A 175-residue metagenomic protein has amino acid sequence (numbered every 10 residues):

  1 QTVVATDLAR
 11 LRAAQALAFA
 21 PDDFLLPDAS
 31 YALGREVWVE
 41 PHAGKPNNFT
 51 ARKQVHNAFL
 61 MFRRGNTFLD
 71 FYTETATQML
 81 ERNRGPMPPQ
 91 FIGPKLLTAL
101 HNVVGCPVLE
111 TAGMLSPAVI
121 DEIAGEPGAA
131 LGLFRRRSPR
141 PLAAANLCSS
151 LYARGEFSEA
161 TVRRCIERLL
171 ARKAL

Functional and structural regions predicted by a protein language model:
T2-L175: Glycosyltransferase-associated regions of secretory-pathway enzymes, highlighting luminal stem/catalytic domains
